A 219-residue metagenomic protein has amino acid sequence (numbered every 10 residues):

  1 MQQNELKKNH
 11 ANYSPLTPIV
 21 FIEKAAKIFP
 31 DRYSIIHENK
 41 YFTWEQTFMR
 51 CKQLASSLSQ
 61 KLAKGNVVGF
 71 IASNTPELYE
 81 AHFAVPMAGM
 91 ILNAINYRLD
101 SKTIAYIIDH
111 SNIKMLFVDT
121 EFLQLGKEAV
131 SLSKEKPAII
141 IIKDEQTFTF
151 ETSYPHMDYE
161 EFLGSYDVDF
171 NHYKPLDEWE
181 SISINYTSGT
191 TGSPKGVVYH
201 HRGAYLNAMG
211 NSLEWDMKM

Functional and structural regions predicted by a protein language model:
M1-P15: Flexible, non-catalytic linker and terminal segments flanking ANL/adenylate-forming cores
N12-Y33: A short N-terminal helical cap/helix-turn-helix that marks the beginning of AMP-binding/adenylate-forming
S14, D31-T75, Y79-F83, D100-A105 (+2 more regions): Conserved AMP-binding/adenylate-forming core of the ANL superfamily
P30, I140-I141, Y154-M157, G164-Y186 (+2 more regions): Conserved pre-ATP/AMP-binding loop-to-beta segment of ANL
T43-E45, I182-L206: Conserved AMP-binding A3 loop
Q60, M87-G164: Structural core segment of the AMP-binding/adenylate-forming
A84-A88, S212: Conserved short alpha-helical elements in the N-terminal third of ANL/AMP-binding
Y205-M219: Conserved AMP-binding/adenylation subdomain of ANL enzymes
